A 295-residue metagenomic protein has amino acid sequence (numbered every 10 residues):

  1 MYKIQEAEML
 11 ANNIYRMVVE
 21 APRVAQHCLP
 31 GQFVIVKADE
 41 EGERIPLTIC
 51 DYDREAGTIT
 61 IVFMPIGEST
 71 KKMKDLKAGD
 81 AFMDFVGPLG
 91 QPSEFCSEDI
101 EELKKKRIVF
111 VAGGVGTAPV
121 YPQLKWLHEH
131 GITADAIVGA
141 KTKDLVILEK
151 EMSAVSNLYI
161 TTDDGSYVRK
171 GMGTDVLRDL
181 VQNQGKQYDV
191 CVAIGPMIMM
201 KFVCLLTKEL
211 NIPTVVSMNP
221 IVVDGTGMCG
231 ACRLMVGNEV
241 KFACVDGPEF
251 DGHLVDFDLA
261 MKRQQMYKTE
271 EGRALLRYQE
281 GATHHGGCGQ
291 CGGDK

Functional and structural regions predicted by a protein language model:
M1-D80: Ferredoxin-reductase
M1-P30, D39-E41, C96-R107, E129 (+3 more regions): Iron-sulfur (Fe-S) cluster-binding modules
E6, D51, I160-T162, V216 (+1 more regions): Structural signal for conserved beta-strand scaffold positions within catalytic alpha/beta enzyme cores
V36, D84-F85, L234: A generic structural signal for residues embedded in beta-strands
D39, G87-P88, G237: Short, surface-exposed secondary-structure boundary micro-motifs
G42-D51, L89-I100, C244: Short, Lys/Arg- and Gly-enriched loop/turn segments at beta-strand edges
K71-V223: FNR/FR-type flavoprotein reductase catalytic core
P119, M197-I198, N219-E249, T283-K295: Local cysteine-cluster metal-coordination motifs and their immediate loop/turn environment, predominantly Fe-S cluster
